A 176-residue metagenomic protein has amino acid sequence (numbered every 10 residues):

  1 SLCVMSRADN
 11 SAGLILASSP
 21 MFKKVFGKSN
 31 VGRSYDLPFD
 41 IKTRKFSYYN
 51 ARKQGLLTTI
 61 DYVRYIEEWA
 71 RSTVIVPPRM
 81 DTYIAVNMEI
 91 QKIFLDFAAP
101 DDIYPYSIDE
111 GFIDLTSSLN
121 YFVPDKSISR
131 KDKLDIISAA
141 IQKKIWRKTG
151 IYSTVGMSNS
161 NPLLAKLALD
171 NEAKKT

Functional and structural regions predicted by a protein language model:
S1-N120, Q142, N159: Residues that scaffold, gate, or flank divalent-cation-dependent active/transport sites
Y121-F122, K174: Short alpha-helix boundary/capping motifs
F122-D132: Short, flexible/disordered intra-domain loops and linkers
R130-T176: Long, highly charged, low-complexity intrinsically disordered interaction regions that mediate electrostatic DNA/RNA
